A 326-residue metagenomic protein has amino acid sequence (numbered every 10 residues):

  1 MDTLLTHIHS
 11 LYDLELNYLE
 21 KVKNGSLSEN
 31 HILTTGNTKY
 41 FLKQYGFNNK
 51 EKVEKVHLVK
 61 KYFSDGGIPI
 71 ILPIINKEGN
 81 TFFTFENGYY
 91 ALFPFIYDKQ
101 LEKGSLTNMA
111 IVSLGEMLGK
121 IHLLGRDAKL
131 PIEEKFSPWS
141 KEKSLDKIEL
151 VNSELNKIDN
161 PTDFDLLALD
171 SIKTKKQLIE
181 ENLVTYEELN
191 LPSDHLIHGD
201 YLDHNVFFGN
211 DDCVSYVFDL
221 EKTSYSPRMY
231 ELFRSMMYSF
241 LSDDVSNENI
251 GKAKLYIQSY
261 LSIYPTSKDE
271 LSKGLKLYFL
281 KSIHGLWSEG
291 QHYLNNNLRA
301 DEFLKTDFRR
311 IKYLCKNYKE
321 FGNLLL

Functional and structural regions predicted by a protein language model:
L4-L5, L150-G199: An alpha-helical support segment within catalytic cores of ATP-dependent transferases
Y12-T34: ATP-binding glycine-rich phosphate-binding loop
E29-T34, L183-Y230: Active-site acidic catalytic loop and adjacent metal/ATP-binding pocket of ATP-dependent phosphoryl transfer enzymes
T35-L130: ATP-binding pocket architecture of kinase catalytic cores
Y90-K103, S153-K157, S235, L280-L298: A glycine-centered beta->alpha junction motif in the catalytic cores of kinase/phosphotransferase enzymes
N108-A168: A cross-family kinase active-site recognition segment
M229-P265, F279-N297: Active-site activation/catalytic loop segments of kinase-like enzymes and analogous catalytic loops in related
H284-L326: ATP/Mg2+ or Mg2+-diphosphate-binding catalytic cores that bind nucleotide phosphates or diphosphates via glycine-rich
